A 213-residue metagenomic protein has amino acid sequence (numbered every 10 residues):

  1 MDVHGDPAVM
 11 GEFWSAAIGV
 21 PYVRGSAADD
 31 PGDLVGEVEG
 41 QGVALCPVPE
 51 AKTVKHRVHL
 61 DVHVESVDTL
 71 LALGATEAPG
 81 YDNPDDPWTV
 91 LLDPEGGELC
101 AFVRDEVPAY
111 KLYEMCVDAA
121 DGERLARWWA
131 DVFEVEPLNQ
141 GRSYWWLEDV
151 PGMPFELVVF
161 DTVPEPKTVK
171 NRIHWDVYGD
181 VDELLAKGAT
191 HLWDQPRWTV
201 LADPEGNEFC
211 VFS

Functional and structural regions predicted by a protein language model:
M1-G40, A44-K52, H56: Hydrophobic, helix-prone linear segments
D2-H4, D61-H63, D118, D176-Y178: Short hydrophobic/aromatic beta-strand micro-patches that form the beta-sheet surface supporting nucleotide- or nucleic
V3, Q41-C46, L71-V117, D121-E123 (+3 more regions): Vicinal oxygen chelate
W14, L60, W129, W175 (+1 more regions): Terminal peptide-recognition signature
K55, H59-D61, T69-A72: Extended, compositionally biased flexible segments
K55-H59, Y110-E114, K170-H174: Short, solvent-exposed beta-strand edge segments and adjacent coil->beta transition regions
